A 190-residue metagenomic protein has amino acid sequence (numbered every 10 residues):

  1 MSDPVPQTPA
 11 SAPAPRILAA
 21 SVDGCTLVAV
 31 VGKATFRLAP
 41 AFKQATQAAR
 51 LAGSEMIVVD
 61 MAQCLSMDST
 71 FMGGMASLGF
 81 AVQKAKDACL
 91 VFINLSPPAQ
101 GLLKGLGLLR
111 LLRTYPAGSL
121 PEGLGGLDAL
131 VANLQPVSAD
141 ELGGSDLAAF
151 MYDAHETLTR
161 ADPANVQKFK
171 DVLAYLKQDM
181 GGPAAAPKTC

Functional and structural regions predicted by a protein language model:
M1-Q63, S77-C190: STAS-like cytosolic regulatory interaction modules
S66: Residues immediately C-terminal
